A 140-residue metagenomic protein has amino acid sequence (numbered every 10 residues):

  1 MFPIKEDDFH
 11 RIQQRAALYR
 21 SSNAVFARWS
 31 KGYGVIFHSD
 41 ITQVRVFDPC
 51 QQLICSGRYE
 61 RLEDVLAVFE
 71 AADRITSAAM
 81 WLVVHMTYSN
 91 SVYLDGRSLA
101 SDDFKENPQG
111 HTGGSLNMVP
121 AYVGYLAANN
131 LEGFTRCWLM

Functional and structural regions predicted by a protein language model:
M1-M140: Thiamine diphosphate
